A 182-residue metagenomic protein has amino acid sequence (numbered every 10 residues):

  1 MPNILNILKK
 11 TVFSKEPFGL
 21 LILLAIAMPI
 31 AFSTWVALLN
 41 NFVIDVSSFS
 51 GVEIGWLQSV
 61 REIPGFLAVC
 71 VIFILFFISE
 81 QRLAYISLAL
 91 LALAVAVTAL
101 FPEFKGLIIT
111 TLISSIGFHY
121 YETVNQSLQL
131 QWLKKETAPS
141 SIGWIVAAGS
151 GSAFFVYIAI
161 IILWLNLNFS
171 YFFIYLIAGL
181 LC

Functional and structural regions predicted by a protein language model:
L8-G65: Helix-loop boundary and gating motifs at the non-cytosolic
I26, A94, K105-Y121: Hydrophobic core of transmembrane alpha-helices in multi-pass small-molecule transporters, especially MFS/SLC-type
L39, Y120-L133: Intracellular juxtamembrane helix-capping segments at the cytosolic ends of symmetry-related transmembrane helices
D45-V46, V69-F77, A153-Y175: Transmembrane alpha-helix termini and helix-breaking/packing motifs in multi-pass membrane transporters
G51-V52, K135-I145: Loop-to-transmembrane helix entry/capping segments in MFS-fold secondary transporters and related SLC/MFSD carriers
I74-L88: Cytoplasmic membrane-interface "Motif A"-like loop-to-helix N-cap segments of 12-TM Major Facilitator Superfamily
A89-E103, I162: C-terminal ends and interior cores of transmembrane alpha-helices in multi-pass membrane transporters/permeases
S140-I158: Glycine-rich segments within core transmembrane alpha-helices of 12-TM secondary carriers
